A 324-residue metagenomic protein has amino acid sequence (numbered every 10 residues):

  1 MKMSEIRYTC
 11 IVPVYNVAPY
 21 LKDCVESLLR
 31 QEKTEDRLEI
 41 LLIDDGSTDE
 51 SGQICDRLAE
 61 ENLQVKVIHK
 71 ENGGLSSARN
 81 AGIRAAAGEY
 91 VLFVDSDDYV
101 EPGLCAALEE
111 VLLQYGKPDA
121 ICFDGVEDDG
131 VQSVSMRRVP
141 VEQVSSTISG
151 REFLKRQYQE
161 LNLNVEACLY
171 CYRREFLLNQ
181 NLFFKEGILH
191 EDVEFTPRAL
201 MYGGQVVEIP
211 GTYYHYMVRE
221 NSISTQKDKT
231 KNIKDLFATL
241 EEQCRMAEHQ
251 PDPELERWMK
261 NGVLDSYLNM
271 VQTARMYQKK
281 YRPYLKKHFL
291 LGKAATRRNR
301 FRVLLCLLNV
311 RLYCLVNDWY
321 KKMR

Functional and structural regions predicted by a protein language model:
I6-T9, E39, E194: Cell-envelope/extracellular polymer assembly enzymes that use nucleotide-activated donors
V17-Q31: Short, well-formed alpha-helical segments that are part of the catalytic scaffolds of diverse glycosyltransferases
Y20-K22, T48-R57, A81, Y99 (+1 more regions): Acidic helix N-cap motif at the loop->helix transition within catalytic regions of sugar-transfer enzymes
S27, D44-I54, E71: A conserved acidic beta->alpha catalytic loop
K70-A86, S96: Glycine-rich, basic loop-to-helix element that forms the pyrophosphate-binding segment of sugar-nucleotide handling
L75, S96-V207, Y216-T230, N299: Donor-binding/catalytic cores of nucleotide-activated saccharide and glycerol-phosphate transferases/polymerases
V91: Short aromatic/hydrophobic "clamp" motif used to bind/position activated sugar donors
R275-R324: Membrane-interface aromatic/basic loop that binds lipid-linked glycans or pyrophosphate carriers, typified by
